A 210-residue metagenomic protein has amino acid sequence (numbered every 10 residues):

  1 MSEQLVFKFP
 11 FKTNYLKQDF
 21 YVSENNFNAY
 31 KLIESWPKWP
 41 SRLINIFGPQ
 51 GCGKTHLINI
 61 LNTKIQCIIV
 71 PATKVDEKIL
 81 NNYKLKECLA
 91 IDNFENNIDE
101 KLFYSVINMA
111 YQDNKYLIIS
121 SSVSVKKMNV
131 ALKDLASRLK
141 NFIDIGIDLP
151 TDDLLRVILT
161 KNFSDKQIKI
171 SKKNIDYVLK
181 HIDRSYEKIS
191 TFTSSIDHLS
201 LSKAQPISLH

Functional and structural regions predicted by a protein language model:
M1-S35, P40, L201-H210: A short, basic N-terminal segment
S41-L57: Walker A/P-loop nucleotide-binding motif
Y83-V106, D113-S122: Conserved P-loop NTPase "ATPase switch" module shared by AAA+ and STAND
V125-K140: Short regulatory helix/loop adjacent to the ATP-binding pocket of P-loop NTPases
F142-L154: Conserved AAA+ ATPase "SRH/arginine-finger" region at the nucleotide-binding site
D153-I168: Conserved AAA+ ATPase "sensor/coupling" helix adjacent to the nucleotide-binding pocket
K169-I182: Short conserved motifs of the RecA-like P-loop NTPase core
I182-I196: The conserved phosphate-sensing helix
